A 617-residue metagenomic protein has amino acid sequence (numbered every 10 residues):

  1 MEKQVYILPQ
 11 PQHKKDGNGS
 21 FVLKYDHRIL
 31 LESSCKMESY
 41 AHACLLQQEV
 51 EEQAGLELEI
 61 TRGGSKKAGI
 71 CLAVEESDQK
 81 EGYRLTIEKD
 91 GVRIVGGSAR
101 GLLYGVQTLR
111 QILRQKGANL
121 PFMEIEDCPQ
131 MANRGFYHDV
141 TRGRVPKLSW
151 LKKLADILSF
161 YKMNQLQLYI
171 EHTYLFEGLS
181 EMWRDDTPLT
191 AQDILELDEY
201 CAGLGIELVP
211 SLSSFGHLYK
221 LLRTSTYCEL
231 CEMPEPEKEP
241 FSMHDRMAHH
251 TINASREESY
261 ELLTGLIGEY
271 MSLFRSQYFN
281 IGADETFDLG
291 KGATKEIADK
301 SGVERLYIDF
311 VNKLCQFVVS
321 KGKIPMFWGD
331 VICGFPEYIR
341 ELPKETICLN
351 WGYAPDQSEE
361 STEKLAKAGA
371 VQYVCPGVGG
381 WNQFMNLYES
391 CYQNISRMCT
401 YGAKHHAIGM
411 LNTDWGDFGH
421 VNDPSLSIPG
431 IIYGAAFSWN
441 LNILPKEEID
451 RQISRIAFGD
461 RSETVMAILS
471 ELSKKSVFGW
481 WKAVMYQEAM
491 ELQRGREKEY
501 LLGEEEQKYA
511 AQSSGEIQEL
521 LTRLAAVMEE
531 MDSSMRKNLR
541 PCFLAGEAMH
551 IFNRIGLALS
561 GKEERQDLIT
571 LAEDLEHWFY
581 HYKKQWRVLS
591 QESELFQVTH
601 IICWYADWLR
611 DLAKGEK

Functional and structural regions predicted by a protein language model:
M1-R134, R397, H420: Contiguous, structured surface segment used for ligand recognition
E2-G17, V22-Y25, E38-A43, E196-E199 (+4 more regions): Substrate-binding groove of N-acetylhexosamine-processing glycoside hydrolases
E59, L168, N412: Short beta-strand and adjacent tight-turn residues that come in two discontinuous sequence segments and form the edges
G64-S65, H172-T173, S214-G216, I332 (+2 more regions): Conserved beta-strand edge residues that scaffold enzyme active sites
A68, F176-E177, L218-K220, F335-P336 (+2 more regions): Short secondary-structure boundary/hinge segments and terminal tails
L102-V106, L154, S361: Hydrophobic side chains in well-ordered alpha-helices
M123-T141, Y373-N382: N-terminal small/glycine-rich loop or linker at the start of catalytic domains across soluble metabolic enzymes
A132-G329, R340-E341, I347-L349, S358: Substrate-binding cleft of carbohydrate-active enzyme catalytic domains
